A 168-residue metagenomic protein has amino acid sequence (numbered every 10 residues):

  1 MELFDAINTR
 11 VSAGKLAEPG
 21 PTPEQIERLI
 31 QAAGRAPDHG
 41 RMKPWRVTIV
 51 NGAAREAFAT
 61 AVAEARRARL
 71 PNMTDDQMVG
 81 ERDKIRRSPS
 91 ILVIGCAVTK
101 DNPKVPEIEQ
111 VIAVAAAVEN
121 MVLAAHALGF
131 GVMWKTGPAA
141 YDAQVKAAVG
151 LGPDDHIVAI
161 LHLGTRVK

Functional and structural regions predicted by a protein language model:
M1-R87: N-terminal amphipathic, basic helical "cap/leader" segment at the start of enzyme domains
A6, I91-V93, I160-H162: Conserved hydrophobic/aromatic beta-strand scaffold that supports enzyme active sites
Q25, G52, Q144-V145, L151-G152: Short Asp/Glu-rich motifs
A33, L92, V98-A147: Small-aliphatic-rich amphipathic alpha-helix that forms the alpha element of a beta-alpha
Q77-P103: Ordered, amphipathic secondary-structure segments that act as subunit-interaction surfaces in large macromolecular
P89-I91, G131, H156-V158: Structural motif
V149-K168: A glycine-rich helix N-cap at a beta->alpha junction
